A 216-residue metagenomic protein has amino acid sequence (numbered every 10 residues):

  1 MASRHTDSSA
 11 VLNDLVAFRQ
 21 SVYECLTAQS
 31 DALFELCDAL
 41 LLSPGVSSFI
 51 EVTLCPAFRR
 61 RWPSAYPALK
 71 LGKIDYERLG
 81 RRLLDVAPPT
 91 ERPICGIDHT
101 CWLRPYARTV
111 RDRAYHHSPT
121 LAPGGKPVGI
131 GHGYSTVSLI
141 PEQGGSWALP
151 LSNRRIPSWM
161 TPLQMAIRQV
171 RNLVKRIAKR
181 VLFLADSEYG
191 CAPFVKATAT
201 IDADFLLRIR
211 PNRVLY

Functional and structural regions predicted by a protein language model:
A2-L71, D75: Gly/serine-rich nucleotide phosphate-binding loop at the start of the catalytic core of nucleotide/ADP-ribose-handling
C37-L40, T53, G125, S158 (+1 more regions): Conserved aromatic-histidine-acidic binding/catalytic patches
S43, C55, V86-P89, R176 (+1 more regions): Alpha-helix C-cap/termination motif
S48, R61, L79-G80, E91-C95 (+3 more regions): Generic hydrophobic, aliphatic-rich segments that mediate packing or membrane embedding
V52-T53, P93-P105, V137, L182-G190 (+1 more regions): Short, conserved catalytic/metal-binding motifs centered on acidic residues
W62-P67, P119-R180: Electropositive, glycine- and tryptophan-enriched low-complexity nucleic-acid-binding patches
P67-G145: Active-site-proximal, Lys/Arg-enriched surface segment that forms a nucleic-acid-binding/basic interface patch
S152-Y216: An internal, acidic/charged active-site-proximal segment that coordinates divalent cations and/or engages
